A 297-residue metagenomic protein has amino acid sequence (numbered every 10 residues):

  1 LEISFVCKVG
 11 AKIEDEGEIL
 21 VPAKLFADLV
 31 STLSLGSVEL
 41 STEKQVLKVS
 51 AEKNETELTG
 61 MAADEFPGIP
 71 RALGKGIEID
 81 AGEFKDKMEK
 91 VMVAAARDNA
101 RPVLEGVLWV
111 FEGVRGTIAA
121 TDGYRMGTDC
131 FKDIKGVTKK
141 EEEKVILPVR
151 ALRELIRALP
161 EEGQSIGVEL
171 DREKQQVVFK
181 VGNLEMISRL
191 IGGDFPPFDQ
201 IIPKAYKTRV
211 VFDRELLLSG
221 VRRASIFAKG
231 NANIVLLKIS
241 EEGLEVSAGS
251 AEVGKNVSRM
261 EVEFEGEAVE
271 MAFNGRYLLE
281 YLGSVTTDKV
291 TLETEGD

Functional and structural regions predicted by a protein language model:
L1-D297: Structural preference for solvent-exposed beta-strand-turn elements and adjacent flexible terminal/loop segments within
